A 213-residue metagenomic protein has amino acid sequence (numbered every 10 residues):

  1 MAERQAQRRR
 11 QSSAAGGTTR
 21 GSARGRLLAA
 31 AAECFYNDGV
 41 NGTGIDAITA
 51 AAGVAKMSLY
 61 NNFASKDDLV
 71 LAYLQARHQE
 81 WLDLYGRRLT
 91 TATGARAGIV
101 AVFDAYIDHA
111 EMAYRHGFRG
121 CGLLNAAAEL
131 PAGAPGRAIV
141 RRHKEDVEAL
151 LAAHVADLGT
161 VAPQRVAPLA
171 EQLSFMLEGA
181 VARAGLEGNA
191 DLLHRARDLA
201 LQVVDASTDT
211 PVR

Functional and structural regions predicted by a protein language model:
M1-S22, T208-R213: N-terminal intrinsically disordered/low-complexity leader segments
A2, R26, A30-D68, A72: Helix-turn-helix
R4, R119-N125, Q164-R183, R195-V203: Hydrophobic alpha-helical segments that form the core of small-molecule binding pockets and/or dimer interfaces
A72, G86-H116, A170-L173: Hydrophobic alpha-helical connector segments
Q75-L82: Short, basic, alpha-helical segments at the C-terminal edge of helix-turn-helix-like DNA-binding modules
L82, A97-A101, G133-L158, D198 (+1 more regions): Amphipathic alpha-helical packing segments from all-alpha helical-bundle domains
A113-P135: Amphipathic alpha-helical segments used for helix-helix packing
